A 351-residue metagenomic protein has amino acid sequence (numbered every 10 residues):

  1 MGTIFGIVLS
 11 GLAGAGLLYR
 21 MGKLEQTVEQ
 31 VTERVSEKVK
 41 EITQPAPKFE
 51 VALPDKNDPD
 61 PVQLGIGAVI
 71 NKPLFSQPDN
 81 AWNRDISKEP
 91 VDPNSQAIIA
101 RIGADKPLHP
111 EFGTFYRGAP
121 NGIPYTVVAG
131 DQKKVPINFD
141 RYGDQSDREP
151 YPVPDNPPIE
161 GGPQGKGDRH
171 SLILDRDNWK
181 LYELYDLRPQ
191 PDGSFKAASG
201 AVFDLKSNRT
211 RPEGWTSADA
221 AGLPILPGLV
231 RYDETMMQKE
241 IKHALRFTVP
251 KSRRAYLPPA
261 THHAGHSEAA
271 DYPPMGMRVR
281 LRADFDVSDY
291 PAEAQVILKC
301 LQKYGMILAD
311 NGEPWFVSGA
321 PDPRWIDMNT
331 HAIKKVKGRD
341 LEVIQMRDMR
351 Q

Functional and structural regions predicted by a protein language model:
M1-T3, M21: Short, low-complexity patches enriched in S/T/P/G
T3-G16: Hydrophobic membrane-insertion alpha-helices, especially the h-region of bacterial N-terminal signal peptides
L17, L24-A46: Composition-driven recognition of long, low-complexity, acid-poor segments enriched in small hydrophobic and small
V39-Q351: Short, surface-exposed polybasic-aromatic patches that bind anionic ligands, especially phosphate groups
